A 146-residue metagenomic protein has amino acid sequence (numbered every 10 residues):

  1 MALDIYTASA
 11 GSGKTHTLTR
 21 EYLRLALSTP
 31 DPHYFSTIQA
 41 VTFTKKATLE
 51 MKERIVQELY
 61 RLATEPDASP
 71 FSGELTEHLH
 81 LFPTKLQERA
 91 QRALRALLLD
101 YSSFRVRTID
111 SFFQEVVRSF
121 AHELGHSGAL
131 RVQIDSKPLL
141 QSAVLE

Functional and structural regions predicted by a protein language model:
M1-E123: P-loop NTPase Walker
R105, H122-K137, L145: Gly/Lys-enriched N-terminal cap/neck module of very large, oligomeric protein machines
